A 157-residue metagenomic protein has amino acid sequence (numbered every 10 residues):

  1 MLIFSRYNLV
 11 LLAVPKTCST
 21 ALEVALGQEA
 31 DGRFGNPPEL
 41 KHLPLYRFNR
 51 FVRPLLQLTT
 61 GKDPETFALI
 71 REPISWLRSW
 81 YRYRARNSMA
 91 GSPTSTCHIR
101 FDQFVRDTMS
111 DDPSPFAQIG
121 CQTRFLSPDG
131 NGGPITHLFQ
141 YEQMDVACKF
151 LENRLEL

Functional and structural regions predicted by a protein language model:
M1-L157: Membrane-interface amphipathic segments in extracytoplasmic regions
